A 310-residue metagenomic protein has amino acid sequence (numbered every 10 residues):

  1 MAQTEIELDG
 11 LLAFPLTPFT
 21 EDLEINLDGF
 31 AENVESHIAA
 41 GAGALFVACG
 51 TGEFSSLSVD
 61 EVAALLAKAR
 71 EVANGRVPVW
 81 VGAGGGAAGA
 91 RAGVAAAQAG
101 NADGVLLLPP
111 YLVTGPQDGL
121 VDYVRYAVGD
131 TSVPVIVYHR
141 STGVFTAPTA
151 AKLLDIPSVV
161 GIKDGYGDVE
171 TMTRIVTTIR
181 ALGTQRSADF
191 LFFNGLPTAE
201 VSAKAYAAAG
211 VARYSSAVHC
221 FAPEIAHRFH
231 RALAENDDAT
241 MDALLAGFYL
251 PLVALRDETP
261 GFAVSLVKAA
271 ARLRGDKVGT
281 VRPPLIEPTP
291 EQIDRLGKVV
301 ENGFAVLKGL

Functional and structural regions predicted by a protein language model:
A2-F145, I286, L310: Active-site beta->alpha loop and helix N-cap motifs at the rims of alpha/beta catalytic domains
A13, R231, K268-R272: Generic alpha-helical structural context detector
L23, H37, A69, A127 (+5 more regions): Conserved, mostly hydrophobic/aromatic
G29-S36, D60, A64, K68 (+4 more regions): A non-catalytic, amphipathic alpha-helix used as a structural packing/dimerization or gating element in enzyme scaffolds
A40, A64, K68-A73, A96-G100 (+8 more regions): Alpha-helical structural signal in soluble globular domains
V62, L66, A90, M172 (+3 more regions): A general structural signal for well-ordered alpha-helical segments in protein cores
S141-L252, R256-P260: Catalytic alpha/beta core domains of metabolic enzymes, predominantly
T259-L310: C-terminal extensions of enzymes
